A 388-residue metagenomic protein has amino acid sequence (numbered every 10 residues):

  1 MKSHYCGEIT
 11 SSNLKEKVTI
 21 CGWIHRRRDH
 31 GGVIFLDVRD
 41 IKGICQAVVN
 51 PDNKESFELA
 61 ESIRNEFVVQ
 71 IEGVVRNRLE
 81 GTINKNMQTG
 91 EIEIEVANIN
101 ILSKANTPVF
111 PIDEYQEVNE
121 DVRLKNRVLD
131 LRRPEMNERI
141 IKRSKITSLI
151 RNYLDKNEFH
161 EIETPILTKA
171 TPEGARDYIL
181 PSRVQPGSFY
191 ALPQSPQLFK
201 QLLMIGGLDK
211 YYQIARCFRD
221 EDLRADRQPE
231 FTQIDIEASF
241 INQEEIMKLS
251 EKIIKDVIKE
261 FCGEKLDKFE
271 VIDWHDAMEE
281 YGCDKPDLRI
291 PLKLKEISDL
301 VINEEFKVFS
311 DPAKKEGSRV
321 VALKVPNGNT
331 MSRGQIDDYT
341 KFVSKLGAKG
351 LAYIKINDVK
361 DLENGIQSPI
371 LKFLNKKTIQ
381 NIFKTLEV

Functional and structural regions predicted by a protein language model:
M1-V388: Class II aminoacyl-tRNA synthetase catalytic cores and aaRS-like
